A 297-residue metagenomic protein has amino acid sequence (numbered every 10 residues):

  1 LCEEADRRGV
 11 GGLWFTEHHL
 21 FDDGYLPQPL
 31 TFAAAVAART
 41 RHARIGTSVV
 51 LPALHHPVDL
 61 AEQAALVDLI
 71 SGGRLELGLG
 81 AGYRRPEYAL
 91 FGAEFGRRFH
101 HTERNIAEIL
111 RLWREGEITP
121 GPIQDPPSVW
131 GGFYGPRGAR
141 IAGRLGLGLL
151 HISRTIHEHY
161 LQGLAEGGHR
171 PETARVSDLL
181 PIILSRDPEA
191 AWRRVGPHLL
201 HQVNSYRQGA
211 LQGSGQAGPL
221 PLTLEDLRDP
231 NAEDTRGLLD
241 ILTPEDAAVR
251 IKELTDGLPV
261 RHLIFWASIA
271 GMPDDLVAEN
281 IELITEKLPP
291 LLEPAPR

Functional and structural regions predicted by a protein language model:
L1-E4, Q63, F133-R140, D246-E253: Short, acidic/polar
L1-I45: N-terminal beta1-alpha1-beta2 module of alpha/beta enzyme domains
A5, G9, E17, V36 (+7 more regions): Conserved, mostly hydrophobic/aromatic
R7, F91, G96-P120, H157-R261 (+1 more regions): An alpha-helical appendage that flanks or caps ligand/catalytic pockets
L13, I45, L75-L77, L149-L150 (+1 more regions): Hydrophobic residues within beta-strands of alpha/beta enzymes
A53-L66, I241-V249: Glycine-rich anion/phosphate-binding loops
H56-A174: Internal, glycine-rich beta/alpha segment that forms the wall or movable "lid" of small-molecule/cofactor binding
P273-L283: Short glycine/threonine-rich loop-to-helix capping motif typified by GTGT followed within a few residues by an Asp-Pro
